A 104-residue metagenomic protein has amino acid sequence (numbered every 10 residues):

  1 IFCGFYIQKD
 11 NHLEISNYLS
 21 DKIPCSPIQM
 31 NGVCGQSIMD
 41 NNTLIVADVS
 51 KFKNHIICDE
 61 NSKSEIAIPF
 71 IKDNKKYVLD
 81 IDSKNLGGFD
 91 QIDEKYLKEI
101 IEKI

Functional and structural regions predicted by a protein language model:
I1-I7: Short, hydrophobic-rich beta-strand element in sensory/regulatory alpha-beta domains
F2, A67, V78: Short hydrophobic/aromatic beta-strand element in the GNAT-like acyltransferase core that lines or flanks the acyl-donor
Q8, H12-C58: Regulatory sensory and allosteric helical modules in signal-transduction proteins and certain transcription factors
N41, D73-N74: Residue-level detection of beta-strand-connecting loop/turn positions
I45, P69, D80: Conserved beta-strand segments that form the floor/walls of ligand-binding pockets within enzyme and binding domains
S64-I71: A short, aliphatic-rich beta-strand micro-motif
Y77-L79, S83-I104: Juxtadomain coupling helices with adjacent low-complexity linkers
